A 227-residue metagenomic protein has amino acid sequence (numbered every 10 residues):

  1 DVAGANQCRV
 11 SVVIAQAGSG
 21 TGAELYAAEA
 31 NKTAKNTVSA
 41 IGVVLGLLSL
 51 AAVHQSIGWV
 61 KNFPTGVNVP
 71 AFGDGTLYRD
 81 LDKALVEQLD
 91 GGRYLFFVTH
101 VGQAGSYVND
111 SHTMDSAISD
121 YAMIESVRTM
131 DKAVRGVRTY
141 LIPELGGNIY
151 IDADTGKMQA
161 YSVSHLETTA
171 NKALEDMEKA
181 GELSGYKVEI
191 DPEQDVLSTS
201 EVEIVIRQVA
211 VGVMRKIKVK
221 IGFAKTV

Functional and structural regions predicted by a protein language model:
D1-T76: A glycine-rich, acidic short-motif signal
V2, G136, Y140, A173: Residues that form generic nucleotide/phosphate-binding pockets
S11, K187-E189, E201-V205, K218-K220: Ser/Thr- (and often Asn-) enriched beta-sheet segments in non-cytosolic proteins
I41, E175, V211: Residue-level marker of positions within ordered structural domains that often coincide with functionally constrained
L45-S162, V205-V227: Long, contiguous, structured domain-core segments that constitute the functional module of a protein
A160-S184: Short, hydrophobic/π-rich interface segment
H165, V196-Q208: Short, charged low-complexity intrinsically disordered segments located at boundaries of structured domains
G181-E201: Long, charged, glycine-rich C-terminal linkers/tails
